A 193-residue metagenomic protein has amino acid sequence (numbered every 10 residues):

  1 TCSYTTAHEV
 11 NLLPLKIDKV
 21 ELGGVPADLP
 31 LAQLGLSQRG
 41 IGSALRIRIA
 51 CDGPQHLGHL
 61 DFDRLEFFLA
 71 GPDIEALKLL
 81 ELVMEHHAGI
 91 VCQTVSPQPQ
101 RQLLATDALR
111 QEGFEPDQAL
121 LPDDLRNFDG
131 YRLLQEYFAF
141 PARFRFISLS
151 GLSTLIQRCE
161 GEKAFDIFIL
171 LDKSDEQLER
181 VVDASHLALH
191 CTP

Functional and structural regions predicted by a protein language model:
T1-P193: Intrinsically disordered, low-complexity, polar/charged repeat-rich segments
